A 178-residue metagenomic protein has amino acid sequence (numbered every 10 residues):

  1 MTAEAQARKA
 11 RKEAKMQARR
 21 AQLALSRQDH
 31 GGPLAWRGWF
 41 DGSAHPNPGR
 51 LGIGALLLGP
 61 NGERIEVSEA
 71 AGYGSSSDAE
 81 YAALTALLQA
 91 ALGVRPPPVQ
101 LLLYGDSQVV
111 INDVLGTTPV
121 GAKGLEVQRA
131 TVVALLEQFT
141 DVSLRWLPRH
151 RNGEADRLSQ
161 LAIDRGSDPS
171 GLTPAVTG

Functional and structural regions predicted by a protein language model:
M1-G31, A35-W36, N61-E66, R95-V99 (+1 more regions): Intrinsically disordered, low-complexity regions
L25-D78, A86-A90, V94: RNase H-like nuclease fold core
S43-N47, T85-G166: RNase H catalytic domain
L51-I53, S68, A79-A82, E126 (+2 more regions): Surface-exposed beta-strand edges and their flanking turn/coil or helix-capping segments
V67-G72, A86-L87, V132-L136, P174-G178: Short C-terminal domain-edge/linker segments immediately following a structured domain
Y73-E80, G121-L125: Active-site beta-loop-alpha junctions of metal-dependent nucleic acid enzymes, especially the RNase H-like/DDE
